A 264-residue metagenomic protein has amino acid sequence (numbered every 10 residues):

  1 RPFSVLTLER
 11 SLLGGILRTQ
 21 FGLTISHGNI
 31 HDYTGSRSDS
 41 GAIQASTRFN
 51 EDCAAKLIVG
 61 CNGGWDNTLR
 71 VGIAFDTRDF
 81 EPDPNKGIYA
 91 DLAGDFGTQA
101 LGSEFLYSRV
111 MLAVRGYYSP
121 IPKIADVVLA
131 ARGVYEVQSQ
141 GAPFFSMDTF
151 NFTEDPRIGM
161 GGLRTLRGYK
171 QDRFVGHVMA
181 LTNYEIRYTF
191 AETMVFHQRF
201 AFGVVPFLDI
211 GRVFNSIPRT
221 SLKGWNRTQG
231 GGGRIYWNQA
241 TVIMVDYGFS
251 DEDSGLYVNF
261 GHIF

Functional and structural regions predicted by a protein language model:
R1-W65, R70, R164, V242-I243 (+1 more regions): Gram-negative/organellar outer-membrane beta-barrel architecture
L8-R10, V71-F75, V110-S119, G133 (+2 more regions): Feature captures outer-membrane beta-barrel proteins of Gram-negative bacteria and organelles
L12-I16, G87, I124-V128, M179 (+3 more regions): Strand-connecting loop/turn motifs
G14-T19, F80-P82, I121-I124, T193-M194 (+1 more regions): Repeated loop/turn-to-beta-strand initiation elements of outer-membrane beta-barrel proteins
F21-H27, I88-F96, L112, G116 (+5 more regions): Transmembrane beta-barrel strands of outer-membrane/channel proteins
G22, H31-S40, P84-K86, G102-S108 (+4 more regions): Outer-membrane beta-barrel translocator domains and adjoining extracellular loop/strand segments of Gram-negative
T34-N50, L57-C61, W65-N67, P122-I124 (+2 more regions): Outer-membrane beta-barrel transmembrane domain signature
D52-V59, D66-F196: C-terminal outer-membrane beta-barrel translocator/porin domains of Gram-negative envelope proteins and their
